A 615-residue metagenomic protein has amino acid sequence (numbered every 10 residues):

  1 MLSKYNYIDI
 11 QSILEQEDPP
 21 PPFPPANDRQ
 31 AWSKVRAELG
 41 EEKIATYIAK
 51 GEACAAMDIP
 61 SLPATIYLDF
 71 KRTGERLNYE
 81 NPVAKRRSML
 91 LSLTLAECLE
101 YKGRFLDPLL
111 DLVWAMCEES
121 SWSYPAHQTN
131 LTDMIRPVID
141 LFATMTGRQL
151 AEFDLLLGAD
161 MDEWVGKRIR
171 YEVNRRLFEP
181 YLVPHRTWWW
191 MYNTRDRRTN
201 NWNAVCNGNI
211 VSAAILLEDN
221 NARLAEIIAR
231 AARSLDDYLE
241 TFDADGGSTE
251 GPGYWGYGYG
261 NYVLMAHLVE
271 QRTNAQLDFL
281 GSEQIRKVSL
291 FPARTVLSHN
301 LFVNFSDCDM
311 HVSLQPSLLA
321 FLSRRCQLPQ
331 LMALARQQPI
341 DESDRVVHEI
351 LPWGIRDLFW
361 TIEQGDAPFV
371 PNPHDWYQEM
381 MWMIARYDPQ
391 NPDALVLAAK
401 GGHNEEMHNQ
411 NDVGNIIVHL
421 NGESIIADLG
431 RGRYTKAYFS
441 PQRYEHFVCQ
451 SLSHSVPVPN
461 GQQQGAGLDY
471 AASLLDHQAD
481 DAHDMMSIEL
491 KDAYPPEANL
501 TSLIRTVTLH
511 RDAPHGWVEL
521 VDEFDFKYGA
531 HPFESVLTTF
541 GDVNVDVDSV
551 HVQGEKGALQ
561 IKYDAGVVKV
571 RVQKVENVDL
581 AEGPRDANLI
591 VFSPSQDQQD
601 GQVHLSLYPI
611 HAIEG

Functional and structural regions predicted by a protein language model:
M1, T129, T144, M332-R345 (+1 more regions): CBM-like, beta-strand-rich accessory domains located in the C-terminal region of large, secreted polysaccharide-active
M1-T46, L95-C98: Extreme N-terminal leader/anchor segments
P20-P21, G74-R86, Q128-A143, R186-A204 (+4 more regions): Solvent-exposed loop and edge beta-strand segments that line ligand/cofactor-binding and catalytic clefts
G51-L62, L109-A126, R168-W190, E226-G246 (+2 more regions): Long, well-ordered core segments of solenoidal/helical folds
K85-L99, D111-W114, T144-L155: Non-membrane alpha-helical segments in proteins
E97-L110, F153-N174, A214-A232, V269-I285 (+2 more regions): Structural helix-adjacent loops and short alpha-helical linkers that scaffold large soluble proteins
L131-G253, L264, D357-P368: Active-site lining segments of carbohydrate-active enzymes
Y259-I425, H477-D481: Carbohydrate-active enzyme catalytic cores, enriched for enzymes that act on polyanionic acidic polysaccharides
